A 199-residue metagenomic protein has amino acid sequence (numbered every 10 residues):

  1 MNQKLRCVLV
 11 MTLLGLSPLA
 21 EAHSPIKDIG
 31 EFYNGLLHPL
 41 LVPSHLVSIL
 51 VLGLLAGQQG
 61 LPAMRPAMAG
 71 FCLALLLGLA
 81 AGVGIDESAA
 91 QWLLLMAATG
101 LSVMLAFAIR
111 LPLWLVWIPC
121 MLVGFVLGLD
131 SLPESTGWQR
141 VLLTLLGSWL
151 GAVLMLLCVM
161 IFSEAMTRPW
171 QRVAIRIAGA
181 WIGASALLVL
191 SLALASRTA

Functional and structural regions predicted by a protein language model:
N2-V10, S17-A199: Membrane metalloprotein/metal-transporter helix-bundle signature
